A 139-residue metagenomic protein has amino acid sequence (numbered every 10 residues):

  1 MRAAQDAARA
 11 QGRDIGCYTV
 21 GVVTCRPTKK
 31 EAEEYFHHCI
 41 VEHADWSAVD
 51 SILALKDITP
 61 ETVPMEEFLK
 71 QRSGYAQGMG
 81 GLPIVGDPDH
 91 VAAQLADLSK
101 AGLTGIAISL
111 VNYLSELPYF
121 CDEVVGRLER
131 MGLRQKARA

Functional and structural regions predicted by a protein language model:
M1-K100, L128-A139: An alpha-helical appendage that flanks or caps ligand/catalytic pockets
D14, N112-Y113, Y119, A139: Generic structural signal for short, solvent-exposed loop/turn connectors between secondary structure elements
C25, I84, L110-P118: Acidic-and-aromatic substrate-binding clefts and catalytic sites of carbohydrate-active enzymes
K29-E31, P118-D122: Histidine/acidic-residue-rich catalytic or RNA/ligand-binding cores of hydrolases and nuclease-related proteins
